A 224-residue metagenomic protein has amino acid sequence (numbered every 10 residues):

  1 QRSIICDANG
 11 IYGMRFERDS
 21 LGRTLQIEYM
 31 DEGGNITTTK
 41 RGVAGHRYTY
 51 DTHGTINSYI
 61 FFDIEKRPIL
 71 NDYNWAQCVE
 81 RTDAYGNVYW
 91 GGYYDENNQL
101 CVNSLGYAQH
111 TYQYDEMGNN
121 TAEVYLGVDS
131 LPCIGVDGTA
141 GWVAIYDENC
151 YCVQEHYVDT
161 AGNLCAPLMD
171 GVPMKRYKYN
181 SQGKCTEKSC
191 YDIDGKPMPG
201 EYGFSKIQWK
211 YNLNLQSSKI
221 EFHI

Functional and structural regions predicted by a protein language model:
Q1-I224: Buried hydrophobic residues that stabilize the cores of well-folded domains
